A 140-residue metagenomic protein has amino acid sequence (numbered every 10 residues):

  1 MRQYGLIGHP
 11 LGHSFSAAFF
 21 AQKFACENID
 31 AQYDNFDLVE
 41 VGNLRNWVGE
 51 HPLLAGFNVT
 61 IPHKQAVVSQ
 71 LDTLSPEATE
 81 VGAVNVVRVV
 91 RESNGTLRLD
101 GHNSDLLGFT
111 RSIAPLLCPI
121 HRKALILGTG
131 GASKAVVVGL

Functional and structural regions predicted by a protein language model:
R2-L117: Phosphate/diphosphate ligand-binding glycine-rich loop within oxidoreductases
G8, N103-L106, I113, L117-L140: Glycine-rich adenosine-cofactor-binding loop
